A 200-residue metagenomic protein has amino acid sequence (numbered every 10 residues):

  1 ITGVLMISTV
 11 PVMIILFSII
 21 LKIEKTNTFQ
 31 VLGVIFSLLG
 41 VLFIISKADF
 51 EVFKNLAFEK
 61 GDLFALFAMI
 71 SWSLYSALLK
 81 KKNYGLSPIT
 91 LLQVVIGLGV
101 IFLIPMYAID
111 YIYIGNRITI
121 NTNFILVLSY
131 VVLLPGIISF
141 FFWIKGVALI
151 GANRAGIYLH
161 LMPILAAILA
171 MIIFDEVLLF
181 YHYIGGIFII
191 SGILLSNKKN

Functional and structural regions predicted by a protein language model:
I1-T2, K25-T28, T90, R154 (+1 more regions): Residue-level recognition of membrane-helix boundary sites in multi-pass small-molecule transporters
V4, S8, Q93, F142 (+1 more regions): Conserved glycine-rich helix-kink/hinge and helix-boundary motifs of the Major Facilitator Superfamily
T9, V31-F36, L63, F67 (+4 more regions): Hydrophobic residues within alpha-helical transmembrane segments of multi-pass solute transporters/permease subunits
L16-F17, L42-F43, L63-L78, I104-R154 (+3 more regions): Hydrophobic alpha-helical transmembrane segments of multi-pass membrane transport proteins, especially secondary
I20-K25, G85, G146-L149, D175-V177: Helix-loop interface residues and adjacent transmembrane-helix termini in multi-pass membrane transporters, primarily
T26-A48, H160, L169, Y181-N200: Hydrophobic transmembrane alpha-helices of multi-pass small-molecule transport proteins
T26-L38, L86-V94, G151: Cytoplasmic-side transmembrane-helix entry/capping segments in multi-pass membrane proteins
L74-G99: Juxtamembrane helix-loop-helix junctions in multi-pass membrane proteins
